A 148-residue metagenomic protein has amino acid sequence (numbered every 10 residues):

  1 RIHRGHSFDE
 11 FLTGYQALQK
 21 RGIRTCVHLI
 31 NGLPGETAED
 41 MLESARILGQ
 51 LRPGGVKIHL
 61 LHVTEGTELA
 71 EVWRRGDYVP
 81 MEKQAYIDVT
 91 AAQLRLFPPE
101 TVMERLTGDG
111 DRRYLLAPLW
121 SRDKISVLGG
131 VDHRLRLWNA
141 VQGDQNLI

Functional and structural regions predicted by a protein language model:
R1-R24, I30-L51, L69-Q84: Conserved non-cysteine loop/helix-boundary elements of the Radical SAM core domain that shape
H3-H6, H28, H59-H62, Q93 (+1 more regions): Histidine (H) residue identity feature
A17, R21, K57-G66: A glycine-rich, aromatic-flanked flexible loop/lid motif
V27-N31, I58-L60, R105-T107: A cross-domain feature marking catalytic cores of carbohydrate-active enzymes and several ubiquitous metabolic/repair
G49, G55, V63-I148: Auxiliary Fe-S-binding modules of radical SAM enzymes
